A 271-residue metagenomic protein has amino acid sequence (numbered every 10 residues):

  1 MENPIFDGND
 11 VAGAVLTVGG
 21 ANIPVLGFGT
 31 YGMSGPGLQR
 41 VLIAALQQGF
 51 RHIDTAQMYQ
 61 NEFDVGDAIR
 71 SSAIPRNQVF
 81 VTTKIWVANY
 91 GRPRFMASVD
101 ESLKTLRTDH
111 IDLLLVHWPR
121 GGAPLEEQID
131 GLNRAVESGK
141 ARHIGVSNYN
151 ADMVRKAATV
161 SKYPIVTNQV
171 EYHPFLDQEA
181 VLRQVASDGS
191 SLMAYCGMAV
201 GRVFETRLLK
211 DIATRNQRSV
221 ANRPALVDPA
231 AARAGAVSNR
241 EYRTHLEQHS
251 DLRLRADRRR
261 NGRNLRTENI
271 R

Functional and structural regions predicted by a protein language model:
M1-V79, N269: N-terminal binding-site loop/beta-alpha segment at the start of enzyme catalytic domains that lines or forms
I5-G8, A14, P119-R271: Beta/alpha (TIM)-barrel catalytic core signal, keyed to glycine-rich beta->alpha loops juxtaposed to Asp/Glu that bind
G20, F95-V116, R134-S138: CE4/NodB-like, metal-dependent polysaccharide N-deacetylase domain that modifies extracellular/periplasmic N-acetylated
M33-P36, A56-D64, A88-P93, G121-P124 (+2 more regions): Acidic-and-aromatic substrate-binding clefts and catalytic sites of carbohydrate-active enzymes
S34-L46, G91-L106, E127, V154-R155 (+1 more regions): Short, acidic/polar
F63-R70, V99-L103, L132, V154: Short, well-ordered amphipathic alpha-helices
R76-N89, H110-P119, N148, Y172: A short, structured active-site edge motif that brings together acidic residues
